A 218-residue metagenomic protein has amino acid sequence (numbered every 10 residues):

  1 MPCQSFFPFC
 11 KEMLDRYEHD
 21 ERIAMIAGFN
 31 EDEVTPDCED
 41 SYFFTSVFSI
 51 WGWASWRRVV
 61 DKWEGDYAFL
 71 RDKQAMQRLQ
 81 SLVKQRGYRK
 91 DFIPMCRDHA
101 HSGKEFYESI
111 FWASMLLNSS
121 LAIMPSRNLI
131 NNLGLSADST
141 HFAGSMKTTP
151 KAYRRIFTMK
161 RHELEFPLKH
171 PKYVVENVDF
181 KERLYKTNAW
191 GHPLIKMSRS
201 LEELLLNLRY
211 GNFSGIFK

Functional and structural regions predicted by a protein language model:
P2-K218: An acidic/histidine-cluster motif and surrounding catalytic segment that typifies divalent-metal-assisted enzyme active
